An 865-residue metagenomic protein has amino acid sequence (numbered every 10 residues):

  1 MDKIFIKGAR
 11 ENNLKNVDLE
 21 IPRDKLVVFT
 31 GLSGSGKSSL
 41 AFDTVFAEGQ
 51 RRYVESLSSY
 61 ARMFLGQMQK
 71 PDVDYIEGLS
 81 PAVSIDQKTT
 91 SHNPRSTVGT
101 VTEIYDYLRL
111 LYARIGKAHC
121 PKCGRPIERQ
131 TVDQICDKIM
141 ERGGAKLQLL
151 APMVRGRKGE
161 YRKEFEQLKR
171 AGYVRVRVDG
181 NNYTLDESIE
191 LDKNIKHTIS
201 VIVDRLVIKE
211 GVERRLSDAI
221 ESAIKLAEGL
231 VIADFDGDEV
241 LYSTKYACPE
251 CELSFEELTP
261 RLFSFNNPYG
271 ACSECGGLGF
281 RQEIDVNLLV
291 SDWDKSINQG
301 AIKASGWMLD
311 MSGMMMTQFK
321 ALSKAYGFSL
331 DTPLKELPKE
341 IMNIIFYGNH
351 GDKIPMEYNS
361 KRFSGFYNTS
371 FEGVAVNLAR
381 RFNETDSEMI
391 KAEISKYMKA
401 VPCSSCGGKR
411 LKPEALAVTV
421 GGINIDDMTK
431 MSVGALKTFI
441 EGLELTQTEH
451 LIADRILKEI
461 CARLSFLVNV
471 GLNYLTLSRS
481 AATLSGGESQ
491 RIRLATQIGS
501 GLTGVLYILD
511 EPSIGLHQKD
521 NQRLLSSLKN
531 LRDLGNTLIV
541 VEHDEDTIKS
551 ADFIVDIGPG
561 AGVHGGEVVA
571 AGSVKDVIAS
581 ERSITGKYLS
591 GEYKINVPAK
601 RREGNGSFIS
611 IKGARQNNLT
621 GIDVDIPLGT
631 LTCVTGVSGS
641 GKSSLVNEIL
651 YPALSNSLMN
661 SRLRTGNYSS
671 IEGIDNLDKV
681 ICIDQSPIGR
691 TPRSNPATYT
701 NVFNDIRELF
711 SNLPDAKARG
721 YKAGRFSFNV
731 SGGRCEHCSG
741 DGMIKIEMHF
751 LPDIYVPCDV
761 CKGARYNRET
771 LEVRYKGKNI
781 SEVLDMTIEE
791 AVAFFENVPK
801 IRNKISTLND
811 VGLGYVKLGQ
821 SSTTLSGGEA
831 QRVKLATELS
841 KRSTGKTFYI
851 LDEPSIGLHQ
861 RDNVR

Functional and structural regions predicted by a protein language model:
M1-R865: Conserved phosphate-binding elements of NTP-dependent enzyme cores
